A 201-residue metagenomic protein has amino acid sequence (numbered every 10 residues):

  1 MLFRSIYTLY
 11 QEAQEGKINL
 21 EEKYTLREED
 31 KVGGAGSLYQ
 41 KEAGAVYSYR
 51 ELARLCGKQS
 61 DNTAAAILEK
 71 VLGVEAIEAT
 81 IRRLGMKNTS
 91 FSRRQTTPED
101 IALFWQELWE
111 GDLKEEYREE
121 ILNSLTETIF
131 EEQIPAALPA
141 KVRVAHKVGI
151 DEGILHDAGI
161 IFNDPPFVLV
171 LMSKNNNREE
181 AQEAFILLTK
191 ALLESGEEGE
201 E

Functional and structural regions predicted by a protein language model:
S5-Q11: A short, N-terminal amphipathic alpha-helix
Q11-E29, E115-Y117: Short, well-structured active-site flanking segments
E21, G33-A35, Y47: A glycine-rich, hydrophobic loop/mini-helix early in the fold
V32-E42: Charged, often glycine-rich, active-site loop that binds/positions anionic groups
K41-G44, R50-A53, A65-E201: Penicillin-recognizing serine hydrolase domain
